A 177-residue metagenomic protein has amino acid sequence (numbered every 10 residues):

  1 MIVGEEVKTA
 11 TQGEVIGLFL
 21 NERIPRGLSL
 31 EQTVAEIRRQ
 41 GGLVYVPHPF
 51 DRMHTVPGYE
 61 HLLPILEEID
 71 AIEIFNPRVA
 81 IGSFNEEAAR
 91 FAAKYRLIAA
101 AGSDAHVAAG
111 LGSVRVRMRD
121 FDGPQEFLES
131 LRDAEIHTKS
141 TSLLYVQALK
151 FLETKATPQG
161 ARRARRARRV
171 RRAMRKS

Functional and structural regions predicted by a protein language model:
I2-V3, V7-I24, Q32-A35, R52-S177: Charged catalytic cores and adjacent phosphate/nucleic-acid-binding surfaces used for phosphate/nucleic-acid chemistry
G27: Phosphate-handling active-site elements
R39-Y45, P49: Short beta-strand/loop segments at the ligand-binding rim of alpha/beta enzyme cores
